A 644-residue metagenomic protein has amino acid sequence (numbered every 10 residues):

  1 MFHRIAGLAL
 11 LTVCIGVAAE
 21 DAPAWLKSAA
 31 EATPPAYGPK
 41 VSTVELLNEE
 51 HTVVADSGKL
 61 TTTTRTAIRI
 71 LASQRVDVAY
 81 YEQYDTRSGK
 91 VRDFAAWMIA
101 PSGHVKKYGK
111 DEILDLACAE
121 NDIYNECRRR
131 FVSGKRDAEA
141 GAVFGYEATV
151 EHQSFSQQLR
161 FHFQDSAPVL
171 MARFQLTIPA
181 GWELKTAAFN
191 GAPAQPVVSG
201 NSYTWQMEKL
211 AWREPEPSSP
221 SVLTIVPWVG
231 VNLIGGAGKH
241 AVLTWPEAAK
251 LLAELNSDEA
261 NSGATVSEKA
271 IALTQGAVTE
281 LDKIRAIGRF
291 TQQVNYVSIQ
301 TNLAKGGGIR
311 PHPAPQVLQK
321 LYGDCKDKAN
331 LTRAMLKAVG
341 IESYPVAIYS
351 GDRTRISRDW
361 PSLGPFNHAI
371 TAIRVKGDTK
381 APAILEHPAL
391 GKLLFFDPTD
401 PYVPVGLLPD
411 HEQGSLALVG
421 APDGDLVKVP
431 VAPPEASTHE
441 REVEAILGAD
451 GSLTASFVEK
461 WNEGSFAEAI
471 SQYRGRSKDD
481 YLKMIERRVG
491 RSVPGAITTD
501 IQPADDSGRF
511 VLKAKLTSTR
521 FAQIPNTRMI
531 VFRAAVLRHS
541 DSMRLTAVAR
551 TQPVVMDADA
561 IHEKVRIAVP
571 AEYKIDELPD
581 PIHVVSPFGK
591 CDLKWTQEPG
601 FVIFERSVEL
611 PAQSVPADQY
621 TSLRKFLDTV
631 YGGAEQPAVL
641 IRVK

Functional and structural regions predicted by a protein language model:
M1-G7: Bacterial N-terminal signal peptides that target proteins for export
L8-A9, R333: Intrinsically disordered, low-complexity segments enriched in polar/charged small residues
A9-L10, V403: A ubiquitous, low-specificity "background" feature that marks scattered single residues across proteins without
L10-L11, F290: Enrichment for repetitive, rod-forming helical segments
V13-I15: N-terminal signal peptide c-region/cleavage motif recognized by signal peptidases
A19-K644: A sensor for short, sequence-defined functional sites
